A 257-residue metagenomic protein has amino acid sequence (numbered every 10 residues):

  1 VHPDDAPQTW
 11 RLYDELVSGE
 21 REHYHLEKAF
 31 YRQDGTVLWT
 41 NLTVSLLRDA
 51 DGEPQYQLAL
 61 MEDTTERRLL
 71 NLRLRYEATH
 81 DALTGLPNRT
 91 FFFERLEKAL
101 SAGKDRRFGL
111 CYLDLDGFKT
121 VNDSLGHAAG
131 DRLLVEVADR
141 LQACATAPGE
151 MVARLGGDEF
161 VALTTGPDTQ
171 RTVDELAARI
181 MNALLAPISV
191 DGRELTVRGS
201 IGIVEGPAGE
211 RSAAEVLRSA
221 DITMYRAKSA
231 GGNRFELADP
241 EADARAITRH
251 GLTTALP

Functional and structural regions predicted by a protein language model:
V1-Y56: PAS/LOV-family and closely related PAS-like sensory domains
D4, L47, T64-T65, L115-D116 (+2 more regions): PAS/PAC or PAS-like capping segment
Y31, L42-S45, L60, S200-G202 (+1 more regions): PAS-family sensory domains
E53-D63, Y112: PAS-family sensory domains
E62-E77, S229, P240-D243, I247: Sensory coupling linkers of modular signal transduction proteins
R68, L72-T79, G85-G109, D116-A143 (+4 more regions): Conserved long alpha-helical elements within nucleotide-processing catalytic cores of c-di-GMP signaling and class III
V152, R179, A183, S189 (+3 more regions): Cyclic nucleotide signaling catalytic output domains
